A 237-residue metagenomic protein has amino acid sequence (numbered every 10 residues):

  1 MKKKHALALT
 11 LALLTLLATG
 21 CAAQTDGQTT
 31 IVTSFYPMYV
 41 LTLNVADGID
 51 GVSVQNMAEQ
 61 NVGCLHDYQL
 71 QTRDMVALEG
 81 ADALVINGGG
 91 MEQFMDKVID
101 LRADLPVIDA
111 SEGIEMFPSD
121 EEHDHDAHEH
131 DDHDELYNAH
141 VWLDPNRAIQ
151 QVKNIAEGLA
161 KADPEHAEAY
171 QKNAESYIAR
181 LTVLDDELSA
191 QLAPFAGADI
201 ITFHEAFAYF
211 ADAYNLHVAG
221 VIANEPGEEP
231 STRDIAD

Functional and structural regions predicted by a protein language model:
K3-A23: Sec-dependent N-terminal signal peptides of Gram-positive bacterial secreted proteins and lipoproteins
C21-D237: Extracytoplasmic metal-acquisition and chelation regions
